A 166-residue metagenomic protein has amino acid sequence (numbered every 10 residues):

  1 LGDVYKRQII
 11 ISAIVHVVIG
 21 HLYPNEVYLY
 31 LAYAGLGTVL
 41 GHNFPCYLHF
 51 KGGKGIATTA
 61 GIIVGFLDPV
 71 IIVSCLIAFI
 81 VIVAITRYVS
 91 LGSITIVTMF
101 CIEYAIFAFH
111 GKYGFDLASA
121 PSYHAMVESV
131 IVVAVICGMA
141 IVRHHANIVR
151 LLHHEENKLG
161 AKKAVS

Functional and structural regions predicted by a protein language model:
L1-Y5: Short, small-residue-biased leader/transition segments that mark boundaries at the very start of proteins
I10-Y33, V64-I71, I106-I131: Helix-coil boundary and interhelical linker segments in multi-pass alpha-helical membrane proteins
V15-I19, I56-T86, T98-A108: Interfacial segments of multi-pass membrane proteins
V17-L22, Y33-G41, G52-I63: Short juxtamembrane and helix-loop transition motifs at transmembrane-helix boundaries in membrane proteins
L31-L36, A60, I72-I77, I94-T95 (+1 more regions): Hydrophobic alpha-helical transmembrane segments
V39-F50, I82-V89: Transmembrane alpha-helix interface/packing and boundary motifs in multi-pass membrane proteins, characterized by
G52, V149-S166: Cytosolic, membrane-interface loops and tails of multi-pass inner-membrane proteins
